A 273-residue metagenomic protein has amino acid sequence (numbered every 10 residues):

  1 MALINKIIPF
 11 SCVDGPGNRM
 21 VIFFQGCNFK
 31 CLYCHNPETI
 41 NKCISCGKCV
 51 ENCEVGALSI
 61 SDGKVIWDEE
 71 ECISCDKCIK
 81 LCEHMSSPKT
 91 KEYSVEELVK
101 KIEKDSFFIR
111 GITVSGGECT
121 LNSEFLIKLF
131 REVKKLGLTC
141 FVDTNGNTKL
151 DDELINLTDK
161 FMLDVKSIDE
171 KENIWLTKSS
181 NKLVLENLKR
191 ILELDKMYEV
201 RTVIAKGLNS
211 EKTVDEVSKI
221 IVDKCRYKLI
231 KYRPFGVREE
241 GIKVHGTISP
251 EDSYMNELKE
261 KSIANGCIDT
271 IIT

Functional and structural regions predicted by a protein language model:
L3, V21-I22: N-terminal pre-core extensions flanking Radical SAM catalytic domains
L3-P16, I204-T273: Auxiliary Fe-S-binding modules of radical SAM enzymes
I7-G17, Y33-H35, S61-V65: Short Cys/His-rich Zn2+-coordinating modules
F23-C34, I40-G56, K64-M85, E118: Cysteine-centered iron-sulfur cluster-binding motifs in ferredoxin-type domains/subunits of redox enzymes
C43, K91-E96: Disulfide-bonded cysteine-rich modules in secreted/extracellular proteins, activating on the conserved Cys frameworks
G56-I60, C75-H84, P88, K100-E118 (+1 more regions): Short Fe-S-cluster ligation motifs
K89-E92, S210: Solvent-exposed loop/turn segments connecting transmembrane beta-strands in outer-membrane beta-barrel proteins
E96-I242: Conserved AdoMet/S-adenosylmethionine-binding subsite of the radical SAM
